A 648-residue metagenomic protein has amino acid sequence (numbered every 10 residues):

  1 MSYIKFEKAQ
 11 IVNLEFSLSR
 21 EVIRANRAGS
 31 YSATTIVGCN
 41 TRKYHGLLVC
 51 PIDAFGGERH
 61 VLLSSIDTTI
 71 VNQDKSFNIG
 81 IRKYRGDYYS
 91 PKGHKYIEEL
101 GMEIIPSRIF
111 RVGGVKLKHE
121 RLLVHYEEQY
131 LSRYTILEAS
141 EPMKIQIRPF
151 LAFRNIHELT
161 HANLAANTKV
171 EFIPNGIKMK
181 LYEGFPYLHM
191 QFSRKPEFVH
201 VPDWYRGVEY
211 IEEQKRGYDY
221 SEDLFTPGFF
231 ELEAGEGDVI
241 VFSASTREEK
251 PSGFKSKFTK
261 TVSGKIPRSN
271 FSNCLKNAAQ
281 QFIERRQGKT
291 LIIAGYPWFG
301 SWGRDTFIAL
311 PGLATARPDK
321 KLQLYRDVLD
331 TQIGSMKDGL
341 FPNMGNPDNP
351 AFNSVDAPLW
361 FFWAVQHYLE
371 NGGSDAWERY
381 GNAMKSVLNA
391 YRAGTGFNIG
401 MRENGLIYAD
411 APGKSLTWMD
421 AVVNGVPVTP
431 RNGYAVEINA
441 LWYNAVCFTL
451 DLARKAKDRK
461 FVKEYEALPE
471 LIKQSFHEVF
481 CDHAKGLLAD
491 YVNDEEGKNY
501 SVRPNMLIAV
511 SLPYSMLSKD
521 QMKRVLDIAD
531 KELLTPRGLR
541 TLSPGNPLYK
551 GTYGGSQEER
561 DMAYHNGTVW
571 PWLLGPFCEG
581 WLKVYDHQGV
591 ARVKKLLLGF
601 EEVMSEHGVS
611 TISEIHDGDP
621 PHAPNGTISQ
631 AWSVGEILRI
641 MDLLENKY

Functional and structural regions predicted by a protein language model:
M1-P267, P297, R304, T315-K320 (+4 more regions): Terminal accessory carbohydrate-recognition/targeting modules of carbohydrate-active enzymes
F77-I105, V112-K116, A393, Y408 (+6 more regions): Non-catalytic C-terminal accessory modules of carbohydrate-active enzymes
E98, F198-L232, W418-A435, P544-M562: Glycine-rich phosphate/pyrophosphate-binding loop and adjacent beta-alpha nucleotide/cofactor-binding cores
E138-A139, T160-N163, F172, K180 (+11 more regions): Aromatic-rich carbohydrate-recognition surfaces in CAZymes
S252-Y296: An acidic-aromatic substrate-binding cleft motif
N273, R392, I399-R402, Y443-D527 (+3 more regions): Catalytic cores of carbohydrate-active enzymes
Q280, R285-G300, F341-W360, A364 (+5 more regions): Carbohydrate-binding/catalytic loop surfaces
Q280-R285, D330-D338, E602-V609: Glycine-rich, acidic and aromatic/proline-enriched surface loops and short helix-turn segments that act as binding
